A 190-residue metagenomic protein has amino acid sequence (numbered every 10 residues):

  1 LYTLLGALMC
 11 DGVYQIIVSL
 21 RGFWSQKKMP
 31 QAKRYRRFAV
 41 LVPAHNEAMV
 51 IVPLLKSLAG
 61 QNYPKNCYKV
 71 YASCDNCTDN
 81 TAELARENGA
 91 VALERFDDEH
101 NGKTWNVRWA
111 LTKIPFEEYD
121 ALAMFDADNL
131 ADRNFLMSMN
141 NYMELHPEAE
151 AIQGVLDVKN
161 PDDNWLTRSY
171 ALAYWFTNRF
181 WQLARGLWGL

Functional and structural regions predicted by a protein language model:
L1-R34: N-terminal membrane-anchoring/stem segments of glycan-assembly enzymes
R36-A39, K69: Cell-envelope/extracellular polymer assembly enzymes that use nucleotide-activated donors
V42-K56, N76: Active-site beta-to-alpha loop of glycosyltransferases that engages the nucleotide-sugar donor
V52, T78-R86, N134: Acidic helix N-cap motif at the loop->helix transition within catalytic regions of sugar-transfer enzymes
K56-C67: Short, acidic, metal-binding catalytic loop of nucleotide-sugar glycosyltransferases
S73-A82, D97-E99, L130: A conserved acidic beta->alpha catalytic loop
E94-F116, R133-L190: Long helical/loop segments within the catalytic core of UDP-sugar-dependent glycosyltransferases, especially the large
F116-L130: Short beta-strand-to-loop acidic/aromatic patch adjacent to the donor-nucleotide binding site
